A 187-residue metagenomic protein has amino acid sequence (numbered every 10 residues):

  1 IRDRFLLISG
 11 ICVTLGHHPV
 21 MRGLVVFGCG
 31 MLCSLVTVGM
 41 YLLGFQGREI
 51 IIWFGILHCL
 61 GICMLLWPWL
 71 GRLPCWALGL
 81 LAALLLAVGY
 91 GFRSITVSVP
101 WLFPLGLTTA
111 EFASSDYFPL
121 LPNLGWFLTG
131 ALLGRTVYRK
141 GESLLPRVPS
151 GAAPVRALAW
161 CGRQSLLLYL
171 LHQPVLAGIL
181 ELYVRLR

Functional and structural regions predicted by a protein language model:
I1-R187: Alpha-helical transmembrane segments and their immediate juxtamembrane cytosolic regions
